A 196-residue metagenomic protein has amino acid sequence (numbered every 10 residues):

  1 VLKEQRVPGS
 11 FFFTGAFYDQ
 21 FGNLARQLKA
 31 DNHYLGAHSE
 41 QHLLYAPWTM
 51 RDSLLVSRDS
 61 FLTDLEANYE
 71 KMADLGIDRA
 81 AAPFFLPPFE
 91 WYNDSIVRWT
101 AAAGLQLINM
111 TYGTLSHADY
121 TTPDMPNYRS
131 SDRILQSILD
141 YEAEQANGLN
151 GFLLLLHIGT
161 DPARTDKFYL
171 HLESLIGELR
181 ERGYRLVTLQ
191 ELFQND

Functional and structural regions predicted by a protein language model:
K3-R129, N147-T160: Metal-dependent polysaccharide deacetylase catalytic core of the NodB/CE4 family, i.e., the active-site-bearing domain
Q5-G9, D19-Q20, P162-D196: C-terminal domain-boundary segment and adjacent tail
L65-E66, S131-Q136, F168-E173: Well-ordered, non-membrane alpha-helical segments in soluble/globular domains
E70, E142-A146, R185: Compositionally biased, intrinsically disordered low-complexity regions enriched in proline and serine
S131-N147: A short, acidic, amphipathic alpha-helical segment used as a generic capping/interface helix at domain edges
